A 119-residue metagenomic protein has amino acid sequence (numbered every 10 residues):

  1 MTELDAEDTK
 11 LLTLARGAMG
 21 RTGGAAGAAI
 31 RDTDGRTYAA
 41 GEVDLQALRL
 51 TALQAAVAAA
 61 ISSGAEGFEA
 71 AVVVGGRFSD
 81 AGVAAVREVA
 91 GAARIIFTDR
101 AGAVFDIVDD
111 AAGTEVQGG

Functional and structural regions predicted by a protein language model:
M1-R21, S63-G119: C-terminal binding/interaction regions
A6-L45: N-terminal first-folded block
I30, R49-L50, A71, A101: Residue-level detector of alpha-helical recognition elements and their boundaries
Y38, L53, D80: Short glycine/serine/threonine-rich phosphate/pyrophosphate-binding segments that cradle anionic phosphate groups
E42-A47, A71-G75: Short, glycine/charged-rich beta-strand-loop motifs at protein surfaces that mediate ligand recognition and catalysis
Q46-A59: A short, polar/charged loop-to-alpha-helix boundary motif
